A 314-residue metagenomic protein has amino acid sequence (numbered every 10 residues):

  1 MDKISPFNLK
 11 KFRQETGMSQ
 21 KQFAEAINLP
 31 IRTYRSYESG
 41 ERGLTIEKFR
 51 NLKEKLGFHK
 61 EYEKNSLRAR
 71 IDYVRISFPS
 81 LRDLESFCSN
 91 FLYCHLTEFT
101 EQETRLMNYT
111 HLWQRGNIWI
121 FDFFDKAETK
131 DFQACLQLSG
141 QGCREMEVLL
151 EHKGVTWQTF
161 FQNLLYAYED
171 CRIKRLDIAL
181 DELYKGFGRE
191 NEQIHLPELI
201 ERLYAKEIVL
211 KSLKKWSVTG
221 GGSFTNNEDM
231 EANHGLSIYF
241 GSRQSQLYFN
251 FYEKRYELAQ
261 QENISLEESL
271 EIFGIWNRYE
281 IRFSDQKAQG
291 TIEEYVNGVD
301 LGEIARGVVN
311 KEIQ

Functional and structural regions predicted by a protein language model:
M1-E15: A short, Lys/Arg-rich alpha-helix, primarily the initiator
N8, S19, T45-K48: Residues that mark the N-terminal boundary/hinge immediately upstream of a DNA-recognition element
K10, R35-S36, R50: Key DNA-contacting residues within the recognition helix of helix-turn-helix
R13, A24, K53: The alpha-helix within a helix-turn-helix
G17-S36: Short alpha-helical DNA-recognition segment
T45-E63: DNA major-groove recognition helix of helix-turn-helix/homeodomain DNA-binding modules
Y62-Q314: Structured, helix-rich domain cores that form ligand/interaction pockets
